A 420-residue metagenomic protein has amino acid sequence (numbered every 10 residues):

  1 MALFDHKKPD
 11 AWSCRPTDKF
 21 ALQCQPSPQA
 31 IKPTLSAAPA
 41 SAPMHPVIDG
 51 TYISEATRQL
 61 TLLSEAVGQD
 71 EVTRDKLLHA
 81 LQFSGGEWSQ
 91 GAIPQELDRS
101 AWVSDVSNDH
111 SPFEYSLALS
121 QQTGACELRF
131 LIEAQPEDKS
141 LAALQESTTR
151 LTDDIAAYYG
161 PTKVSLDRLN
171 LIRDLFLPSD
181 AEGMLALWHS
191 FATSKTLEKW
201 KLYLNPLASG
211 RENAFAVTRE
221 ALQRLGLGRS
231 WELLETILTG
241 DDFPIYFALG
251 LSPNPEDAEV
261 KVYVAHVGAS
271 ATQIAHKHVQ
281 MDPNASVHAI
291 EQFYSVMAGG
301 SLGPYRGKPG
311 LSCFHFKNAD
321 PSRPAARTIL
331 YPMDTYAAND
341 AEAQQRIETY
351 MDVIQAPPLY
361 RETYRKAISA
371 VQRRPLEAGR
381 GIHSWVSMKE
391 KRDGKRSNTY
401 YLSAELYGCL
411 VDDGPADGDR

Functional and structural regions predicted by a protein language model:
P9-A11: Positively charged N-terminal leader segments that act as targeting/secretion signals
R15-T17: Short linear motifs in low-complexity or flexible loops
I31, L35-R420: N-terminal export/ancillary region detector
